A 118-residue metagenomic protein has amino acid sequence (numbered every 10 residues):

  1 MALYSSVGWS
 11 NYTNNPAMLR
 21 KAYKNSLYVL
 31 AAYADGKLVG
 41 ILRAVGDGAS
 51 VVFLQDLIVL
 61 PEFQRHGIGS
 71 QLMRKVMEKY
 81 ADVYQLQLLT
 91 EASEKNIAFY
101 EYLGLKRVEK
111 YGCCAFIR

Functional and structural regions predicted by a protein language model:
M1-T13, Y111-G112: Short amphipathic alpha-helix that is part of the acyltransferase structural core
R20-A31, Q85: A short helix-loop-beta-strand connector motif used in the catalytic cores of GNAT acetyltransferases and, in some
A31, K37-G46, F53, I58: Conserved beta-strand in the GNAT
G46-D47, A115: A short acidic/small-residue loop/turn micro-motif
Q55, E62-R65, K79, I97-F99: Acidic/histidine-enriched, beta-strand-rich ligand/metal-binding domains
L60, E91: Residue-level recognition of the GNAT/N-acetyltransferase active site
F63, G67-K75: Conserved acetyl-CoA pyrophosphate-binding loop and the N-cap/start of the following alpha-helix in GNAT-like
D82, L86, A92-R118: Conserved active-site alpha-helix within GNAT-family acetyltransferase domains
